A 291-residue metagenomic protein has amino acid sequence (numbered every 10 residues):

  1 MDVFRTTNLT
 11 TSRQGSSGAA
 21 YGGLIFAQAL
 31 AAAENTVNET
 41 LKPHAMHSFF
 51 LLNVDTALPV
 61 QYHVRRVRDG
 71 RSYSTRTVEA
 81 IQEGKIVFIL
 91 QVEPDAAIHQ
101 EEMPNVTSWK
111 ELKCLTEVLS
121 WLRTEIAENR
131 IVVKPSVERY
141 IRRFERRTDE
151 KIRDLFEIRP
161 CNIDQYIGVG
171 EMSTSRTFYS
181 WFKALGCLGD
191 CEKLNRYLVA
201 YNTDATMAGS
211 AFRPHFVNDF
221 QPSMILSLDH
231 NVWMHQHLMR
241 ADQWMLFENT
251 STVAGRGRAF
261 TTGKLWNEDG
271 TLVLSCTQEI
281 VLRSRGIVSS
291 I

Functional and structural regions predicted by a protein language model:
M1-I291: Terminal targeting signals and extreme-terminal segments of soluble enzymes
